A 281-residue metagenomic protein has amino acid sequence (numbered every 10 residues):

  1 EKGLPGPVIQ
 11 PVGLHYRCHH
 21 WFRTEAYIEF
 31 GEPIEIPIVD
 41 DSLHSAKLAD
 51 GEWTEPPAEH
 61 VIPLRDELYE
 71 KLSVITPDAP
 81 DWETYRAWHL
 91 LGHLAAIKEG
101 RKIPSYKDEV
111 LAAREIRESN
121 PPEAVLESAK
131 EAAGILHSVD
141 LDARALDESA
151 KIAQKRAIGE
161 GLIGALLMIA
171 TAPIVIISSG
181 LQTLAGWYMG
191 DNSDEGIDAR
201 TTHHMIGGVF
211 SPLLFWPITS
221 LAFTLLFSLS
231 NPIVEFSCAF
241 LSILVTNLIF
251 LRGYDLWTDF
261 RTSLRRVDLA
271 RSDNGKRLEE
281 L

Functional and structural regions predicted by a protein language model:
K2-L281: Membrane-interfacial terminal anchoring regions of lipid-handling membrane enzymes
